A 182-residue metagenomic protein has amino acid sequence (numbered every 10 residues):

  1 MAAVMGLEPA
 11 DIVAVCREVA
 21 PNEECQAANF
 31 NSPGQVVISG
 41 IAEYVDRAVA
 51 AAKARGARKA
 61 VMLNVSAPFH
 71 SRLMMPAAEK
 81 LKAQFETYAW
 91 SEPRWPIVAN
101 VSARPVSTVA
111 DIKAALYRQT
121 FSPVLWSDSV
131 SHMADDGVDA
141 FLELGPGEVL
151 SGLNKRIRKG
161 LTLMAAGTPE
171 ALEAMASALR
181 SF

Functional and structural regions predicted by a protein language model:
M1-P123: Alpha/beta catalytic cores of group-transfer enzymes, especially the acyltransferase/condensing modules of polyketide
E86-F182: Acyltransferase/transacylase module recognition
